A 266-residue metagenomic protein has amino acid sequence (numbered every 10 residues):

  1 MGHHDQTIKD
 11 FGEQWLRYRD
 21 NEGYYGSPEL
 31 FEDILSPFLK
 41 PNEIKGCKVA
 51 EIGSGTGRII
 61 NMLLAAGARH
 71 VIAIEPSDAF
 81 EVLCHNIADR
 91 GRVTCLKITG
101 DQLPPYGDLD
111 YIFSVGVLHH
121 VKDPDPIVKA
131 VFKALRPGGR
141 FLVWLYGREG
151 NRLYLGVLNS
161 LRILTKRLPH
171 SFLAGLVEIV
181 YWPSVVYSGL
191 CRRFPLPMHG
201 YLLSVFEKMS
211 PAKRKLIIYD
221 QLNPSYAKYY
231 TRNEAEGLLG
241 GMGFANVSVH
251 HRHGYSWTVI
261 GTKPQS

Functional and structural regions predicted by a protein language model:
M1-G107, Y111, A227-Y229, E234 (+1 more regions): Conserved N-terminal segment of class I S-adenosyl-L-methionine
F80, V121-D125: A structural helix-start
A88, K122, R136: Short conserved AdoMet
D110-K122: A short SAM/SAH-binding and catalytic strip from SAM-dependent methyltransferases
D125-P137: A short glycine-rich, Lys/Arg-flanked "PGG" loop and its adjoining helix->strand segment in the class I
R140-E178, C191: Conserved class I S-adenosyl-L-methionine
R167-M242: Substrate-binding/catalytic lobe of Class I Rossmann-like enzymes that use SAM or dcSAM, i.e., the mid-to-C-terminal
A245-V249: A short linear hydrophobic-aromatic micro-motif
